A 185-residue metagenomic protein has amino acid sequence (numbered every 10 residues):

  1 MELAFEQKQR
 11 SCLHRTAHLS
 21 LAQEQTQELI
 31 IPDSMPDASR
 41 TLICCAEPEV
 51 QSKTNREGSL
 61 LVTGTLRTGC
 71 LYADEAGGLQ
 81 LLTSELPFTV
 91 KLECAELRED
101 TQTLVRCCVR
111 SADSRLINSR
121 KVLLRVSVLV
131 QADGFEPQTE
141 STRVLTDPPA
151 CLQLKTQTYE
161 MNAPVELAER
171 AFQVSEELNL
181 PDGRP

Functional and structural regions predicted by a protein language model:
M1-P185: Viral structural modules
